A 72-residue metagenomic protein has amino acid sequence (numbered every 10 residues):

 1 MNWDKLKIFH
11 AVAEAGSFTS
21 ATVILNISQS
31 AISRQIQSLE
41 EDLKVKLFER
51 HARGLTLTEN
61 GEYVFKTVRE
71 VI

Functional and structural regions predicted by a protein language model:
N2-I8, Q29, G61, V68: The N-cap/first-turn positions of alpha helices within or immediately adjacent to helix-turn-helix DNA-binding domains
V12-N26: Short helix-boundary/capping micro-motifs
T19, S33-Q35, E49: Base-recognition residues in the alpha-helical recognition helix of bacterial helix-turn-helix
V23-I24, E41, E62: Alpha-helical residues within the helix-turn-helix
S28, Q35-S38: Residues within the DNA-recognition helix of helix-turn-helix
E40-L57: A short LG(V/I)-centered, amphipathic sequence patch enriched for acidic residue(s) preceding the LG motif
D42-L43, V64-I72: Alpha-helical linker/hinge and terminal dimerization helices associated with HTH transcriptional regulators
